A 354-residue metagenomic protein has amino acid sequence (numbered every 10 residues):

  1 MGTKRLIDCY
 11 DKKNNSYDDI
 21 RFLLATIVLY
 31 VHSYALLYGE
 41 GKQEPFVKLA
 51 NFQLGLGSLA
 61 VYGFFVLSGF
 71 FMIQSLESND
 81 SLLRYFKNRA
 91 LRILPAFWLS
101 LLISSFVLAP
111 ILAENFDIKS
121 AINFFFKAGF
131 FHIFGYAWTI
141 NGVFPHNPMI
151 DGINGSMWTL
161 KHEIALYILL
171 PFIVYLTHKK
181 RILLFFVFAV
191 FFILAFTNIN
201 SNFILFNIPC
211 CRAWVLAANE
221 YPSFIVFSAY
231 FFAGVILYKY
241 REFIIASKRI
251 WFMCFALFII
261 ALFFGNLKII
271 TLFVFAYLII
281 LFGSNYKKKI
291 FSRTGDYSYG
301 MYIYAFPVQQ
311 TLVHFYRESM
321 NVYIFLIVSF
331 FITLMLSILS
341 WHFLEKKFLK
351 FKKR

Functional and structural regions predicted by a protein language model:
M1-C9, I245, G283, Q309-R354: C-terminal "closing" transmembrane helix and its immediate cytosolic amphipathic cap in multi-pass membrane proteins
L6, D18, L24, F126-T271 (+3 more regions): Aromatic-enriched alpha-helical transmembrane segments of multi-pass intramembrane proteins
K13-N14, D80-Y85, V174-L183, Y238-K248 (+2 more regions): Membrane-interface helix-boundary motifs at transmembrane edges
N15-L76, L94-A96, Y302-F306: Functionally critical transmembrane alpha-helices in membrane proteins and complexes, commonly lining
R21, S58-V61, S75-E114, I118-H132 (+5 more regions): Transmembrane alpha-helical segments and their boundary/interface "anchor" motifs in multi-pass integral membrane
V47-G55, L94-H162, F275-A276: Membrane-interface helix-loop-helix regions
F70-E77, L170-H178, Y230-E242, A276-K289 (+4 more regions): Hydrophobic transmembrane alpha-helices
